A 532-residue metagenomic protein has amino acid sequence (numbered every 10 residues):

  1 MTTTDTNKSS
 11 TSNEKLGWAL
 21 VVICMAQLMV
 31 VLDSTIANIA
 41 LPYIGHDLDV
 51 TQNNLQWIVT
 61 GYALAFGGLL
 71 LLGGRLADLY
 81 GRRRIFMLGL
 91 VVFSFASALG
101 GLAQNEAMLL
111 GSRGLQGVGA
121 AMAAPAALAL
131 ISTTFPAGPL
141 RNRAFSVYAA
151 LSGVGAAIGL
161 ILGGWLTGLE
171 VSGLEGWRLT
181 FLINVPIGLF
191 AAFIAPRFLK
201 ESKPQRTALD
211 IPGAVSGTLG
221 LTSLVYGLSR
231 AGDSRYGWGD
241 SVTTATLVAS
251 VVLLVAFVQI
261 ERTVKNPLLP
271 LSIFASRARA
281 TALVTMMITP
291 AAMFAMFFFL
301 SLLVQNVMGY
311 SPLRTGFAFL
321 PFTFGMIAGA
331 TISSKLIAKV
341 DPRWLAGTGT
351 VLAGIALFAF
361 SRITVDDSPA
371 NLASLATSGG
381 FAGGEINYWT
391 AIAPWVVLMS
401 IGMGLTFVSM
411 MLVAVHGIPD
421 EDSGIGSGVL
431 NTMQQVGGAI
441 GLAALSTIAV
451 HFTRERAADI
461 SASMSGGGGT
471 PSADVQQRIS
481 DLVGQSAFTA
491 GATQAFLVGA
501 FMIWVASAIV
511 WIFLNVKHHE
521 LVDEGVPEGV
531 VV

Functional and structural regions predicted by a protein language model:
M1-K15, L372-G384, R478-Q485, F513-V532: Intrinsic disorder in cytosolic terminal tails and internal cytosolic loops of multi-pass membrane transporters
T2-P196: Transmembrane-helix bundle of Major Facilitator Superfamily
E14-A65, R235-T246, L253-A256, R262-L412 (+3 more regions): Transmembrane core module of solute transporters
V30, Y62, F66, G117 (+8 more regions): Structural signature of transmembrane alpha-helices in multi-pass secondary transporters
I44-G45, L76-A77, G164-S172, L228 (+4 more regions): Interfacial helix-cap and linker-helix signal at transmembrane-aqueous boundaries of multi-pass secondary transporters
Y80-V91, A103-M108, A123-A127, P136-S146 (+2 more regions): C-terminal module of multi-pass small-molecule transporters
G168-L182, R230-V242, S311, A376 (+2 more regions): A membrane-interface helix-boundary motif in multi-pass transporters
G168-M286, A292, Y310, A500 (+1 more regions): Hydrophobic transmembrane-helix bundles of small-molecule transporters
